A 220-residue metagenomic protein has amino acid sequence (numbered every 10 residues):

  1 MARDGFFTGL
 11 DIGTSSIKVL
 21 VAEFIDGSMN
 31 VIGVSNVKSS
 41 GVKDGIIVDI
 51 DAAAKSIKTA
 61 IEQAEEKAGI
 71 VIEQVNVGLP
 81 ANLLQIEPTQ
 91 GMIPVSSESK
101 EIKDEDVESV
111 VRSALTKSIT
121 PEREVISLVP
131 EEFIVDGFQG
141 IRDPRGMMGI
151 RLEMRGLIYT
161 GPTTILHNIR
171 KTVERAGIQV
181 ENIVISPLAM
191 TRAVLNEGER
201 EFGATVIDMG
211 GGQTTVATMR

Functional and structural regions predicted by a protein language model:
M1-S16, L20-I207: Nucleotide/phosphate-binding catalytic cleft detector across ATP-hydrolyzing and phosphate-transferring enzymes
F202-R220: Glycine-rich phosphate-binding loop of actin/hexokinase-like ATP-binding domains
